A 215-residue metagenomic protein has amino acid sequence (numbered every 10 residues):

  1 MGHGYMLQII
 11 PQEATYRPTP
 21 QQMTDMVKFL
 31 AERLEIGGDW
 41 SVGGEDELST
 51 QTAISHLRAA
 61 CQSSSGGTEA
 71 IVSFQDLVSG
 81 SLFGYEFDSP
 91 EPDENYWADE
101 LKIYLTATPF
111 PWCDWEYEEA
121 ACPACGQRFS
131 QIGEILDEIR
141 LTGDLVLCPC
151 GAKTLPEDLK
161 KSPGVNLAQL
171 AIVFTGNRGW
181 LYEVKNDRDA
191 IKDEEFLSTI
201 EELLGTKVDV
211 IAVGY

Functional and structural regions predicted by a protein language model:
M1-Q8, D137-L141, G164-A168, G214: His-enriched metal-coordination microenvironments in redox/metal-binding proteins
M1-W112: N-terminal alpha-helical interaction blocks
Q8-I10, P123, A171-T175: Residues in well-ordered beta-strands of folded domains
D25-E32, A124, S198-E202: Charged/polar, solvent-exposed surface patches and flexible loops
L101-V165: Cys/His-rich short segments
G151-Y215: Long, charge-rich boundary regions
